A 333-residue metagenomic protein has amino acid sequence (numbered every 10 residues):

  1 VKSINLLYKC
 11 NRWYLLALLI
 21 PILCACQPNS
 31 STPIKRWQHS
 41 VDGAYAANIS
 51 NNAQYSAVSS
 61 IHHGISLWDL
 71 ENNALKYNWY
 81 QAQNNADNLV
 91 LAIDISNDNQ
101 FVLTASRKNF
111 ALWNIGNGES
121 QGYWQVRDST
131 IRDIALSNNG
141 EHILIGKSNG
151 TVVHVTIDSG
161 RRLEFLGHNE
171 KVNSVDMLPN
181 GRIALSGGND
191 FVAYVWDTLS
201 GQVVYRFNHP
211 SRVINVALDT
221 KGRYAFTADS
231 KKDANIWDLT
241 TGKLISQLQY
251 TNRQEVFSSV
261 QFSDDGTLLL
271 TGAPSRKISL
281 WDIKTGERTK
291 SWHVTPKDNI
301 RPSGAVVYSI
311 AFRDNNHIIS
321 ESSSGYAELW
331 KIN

Functional and structural regions predicted by a protein language model:
K2-R12, P21-N333: WD40-repeat beta-propeller superdomains and closely related acidic/aromatic-rich repeat-like regions
L18: Flanking scaffold residues of small Cys/His-coordinated metal-binding clusters
